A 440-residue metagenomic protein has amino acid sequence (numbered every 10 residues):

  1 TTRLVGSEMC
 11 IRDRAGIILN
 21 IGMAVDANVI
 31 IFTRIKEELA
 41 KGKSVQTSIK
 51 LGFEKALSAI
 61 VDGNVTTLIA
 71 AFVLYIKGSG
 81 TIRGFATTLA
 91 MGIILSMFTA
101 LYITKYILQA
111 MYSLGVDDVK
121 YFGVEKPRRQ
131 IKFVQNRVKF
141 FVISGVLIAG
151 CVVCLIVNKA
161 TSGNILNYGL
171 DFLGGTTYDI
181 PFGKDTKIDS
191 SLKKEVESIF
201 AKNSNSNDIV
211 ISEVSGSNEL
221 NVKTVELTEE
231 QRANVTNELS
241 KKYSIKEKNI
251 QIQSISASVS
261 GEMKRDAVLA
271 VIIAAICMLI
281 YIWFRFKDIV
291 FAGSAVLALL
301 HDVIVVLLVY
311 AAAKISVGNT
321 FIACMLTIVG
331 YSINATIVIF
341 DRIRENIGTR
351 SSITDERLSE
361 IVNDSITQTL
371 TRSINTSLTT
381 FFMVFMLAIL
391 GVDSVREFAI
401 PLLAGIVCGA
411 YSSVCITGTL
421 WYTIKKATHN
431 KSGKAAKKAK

Functional and structural regions predicted by a protein language model:
T1-G6: Single conserved hydrophobic/aromatic residue that forms the stacking wall/gate of nucleotide- or nucleobase-binding
S7-I18, I76-M91, N164-N167, F284-L297 (+2 more regions): Membrane-water interface of transmembrane alpha-helices in multipass transporters/channels
D13-N28, F72, M91-I94, L299-L300 (+4 more regions): Hydrophobic transmembrane alpha-helices
G22-G63, Q109-V116, I315-N375, Y422-A436: Cytosolic juxtamembrane regions of multi-pass inner-membrane proteins
V29, I60, S96, S144 (+7 more regions): Residue-level signature of catalytic and energy-coupling elements of molecular machines, predominantly ATP/GTP-dependent
E37-S144, L390-K440: Hydrophobic alpha-helical transmembrane segments of membrane transport and translocation systems, primarily multi-pass
S58-L74, R265-M278, I282, L307 (+1 more regions): Hydrophobic alpha-helical transmembrane segments in multi-pass membrane proteins
D117-V290, S294, S316, G391: Structural signature of multi-pass, alpha-helical inner-membrane proteins
